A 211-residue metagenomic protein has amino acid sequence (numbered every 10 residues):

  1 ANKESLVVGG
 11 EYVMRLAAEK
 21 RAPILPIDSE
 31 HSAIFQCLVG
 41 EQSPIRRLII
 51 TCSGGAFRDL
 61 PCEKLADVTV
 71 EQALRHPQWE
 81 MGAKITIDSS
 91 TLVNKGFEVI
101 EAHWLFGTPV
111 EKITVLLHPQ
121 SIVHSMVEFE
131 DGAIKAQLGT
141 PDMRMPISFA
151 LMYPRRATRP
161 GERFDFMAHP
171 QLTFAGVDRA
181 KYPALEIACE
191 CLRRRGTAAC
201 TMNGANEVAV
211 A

Functional and structural regions predicted by a protein language model:
A1-A211: Catalytic, metal-anchored helix/loop core of enzyme active sites in primary metabolism
